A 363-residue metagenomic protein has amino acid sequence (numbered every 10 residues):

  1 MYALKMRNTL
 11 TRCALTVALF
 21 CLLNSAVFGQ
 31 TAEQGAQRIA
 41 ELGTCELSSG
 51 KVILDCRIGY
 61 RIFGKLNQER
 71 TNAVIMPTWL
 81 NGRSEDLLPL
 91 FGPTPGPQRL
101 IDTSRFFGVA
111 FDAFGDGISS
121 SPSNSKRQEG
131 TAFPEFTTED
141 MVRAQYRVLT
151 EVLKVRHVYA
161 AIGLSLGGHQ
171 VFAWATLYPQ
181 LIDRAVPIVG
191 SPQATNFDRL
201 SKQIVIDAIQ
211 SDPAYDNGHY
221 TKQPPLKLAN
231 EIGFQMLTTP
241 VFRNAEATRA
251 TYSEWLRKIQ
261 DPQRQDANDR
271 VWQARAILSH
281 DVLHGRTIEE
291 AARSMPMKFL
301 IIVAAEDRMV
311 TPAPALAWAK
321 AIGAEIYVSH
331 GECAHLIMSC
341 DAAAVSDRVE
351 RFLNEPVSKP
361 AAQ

Functional and structural regions predicted by a protein language model:
G29-M76, S84-E85, L90, P360-Q363: Catalytic-loop region of hydrolases
R61-R127: N-terminal cap/lid subdomain of alpha/beta-hydrolase-fold enzymes
E139-Y159: Conserved acidic catalytic loop of the alpha/beta-hydrolase fold
R156-N196: Conserved hydrolase catalytic core segment
V186-N217: Flexible "cap/lid" loop of the alpha/beta hydrolase fold
I206-L300, M309: Alpha/beta-hydrolase
E289-R293, L300, A304-E325: Conserved loop-alpha-helix segment in the C-terminal half of the alpha/beta-hydrolase fold that carries the catalytic
E332-A343: Catalytic histidine-centered segment of alpha/beta-hydrolase-like enzymes
